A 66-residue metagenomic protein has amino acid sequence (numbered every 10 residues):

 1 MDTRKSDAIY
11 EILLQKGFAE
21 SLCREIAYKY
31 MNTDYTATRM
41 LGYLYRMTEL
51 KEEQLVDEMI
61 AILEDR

Functional and structural regions predicted by a protein language model:
M1-K29: N-terminal acidic leader/helix
D2, A37-R66: Long, compositionally biased
S21-G42, R46-M47: Acidic, low-complexity, intrinsically disordered interaction modules
